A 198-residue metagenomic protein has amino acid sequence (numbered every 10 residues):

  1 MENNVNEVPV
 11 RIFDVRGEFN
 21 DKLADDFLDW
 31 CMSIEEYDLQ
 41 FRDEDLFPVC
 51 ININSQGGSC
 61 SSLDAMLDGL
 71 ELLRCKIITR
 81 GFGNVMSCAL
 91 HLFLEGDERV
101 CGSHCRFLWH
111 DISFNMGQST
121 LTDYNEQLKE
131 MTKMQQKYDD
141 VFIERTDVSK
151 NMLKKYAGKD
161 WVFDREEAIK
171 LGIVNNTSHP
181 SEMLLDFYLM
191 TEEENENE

Functional and structural regions predicted by a protein language model:
M1-C88, L94-E198: N-terminal organellar transit peptides
